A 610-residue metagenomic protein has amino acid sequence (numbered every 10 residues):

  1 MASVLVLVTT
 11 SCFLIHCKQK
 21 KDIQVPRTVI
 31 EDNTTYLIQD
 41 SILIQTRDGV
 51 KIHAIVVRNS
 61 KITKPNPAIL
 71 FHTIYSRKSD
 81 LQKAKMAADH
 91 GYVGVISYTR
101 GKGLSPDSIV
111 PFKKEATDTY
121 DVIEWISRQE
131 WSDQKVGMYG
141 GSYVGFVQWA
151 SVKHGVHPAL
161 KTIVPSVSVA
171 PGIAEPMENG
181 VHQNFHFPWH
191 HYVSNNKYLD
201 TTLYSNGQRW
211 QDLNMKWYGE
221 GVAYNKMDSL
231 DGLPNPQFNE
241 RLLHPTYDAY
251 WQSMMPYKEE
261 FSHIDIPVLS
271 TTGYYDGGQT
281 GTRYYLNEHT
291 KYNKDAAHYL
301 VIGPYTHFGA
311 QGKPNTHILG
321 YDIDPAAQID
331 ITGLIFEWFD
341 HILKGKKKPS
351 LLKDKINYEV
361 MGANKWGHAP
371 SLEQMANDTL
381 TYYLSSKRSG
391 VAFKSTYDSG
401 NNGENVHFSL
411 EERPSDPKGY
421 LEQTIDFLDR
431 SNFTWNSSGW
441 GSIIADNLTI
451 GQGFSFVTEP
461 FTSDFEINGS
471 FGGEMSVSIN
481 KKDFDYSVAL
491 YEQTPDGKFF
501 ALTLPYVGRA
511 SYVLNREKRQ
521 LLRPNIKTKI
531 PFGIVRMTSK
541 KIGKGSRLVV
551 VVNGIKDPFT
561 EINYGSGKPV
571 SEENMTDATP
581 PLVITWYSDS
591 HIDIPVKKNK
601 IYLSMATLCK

Functional and structural regions predicted by a protein language model:
P26-I62, F461-S463: N-terminal cap/lid segment of alpha/beta-hydrolase-fold proteins
V50-I52, S60-A68, S132, H263-I264: Proline/glycine-enriched tight loop/beta-turn segments at coil->beta junctions that connect or precede beta-strands
I55, K64-I74, L548: Short beta-strand element of the alpha/beta-hydrolase
S60-P65, S108-E115, D121-S142: Gly/Ser-rich "nucleophile elbow"/oxyanion-hole loop immediately N-terminal to the catalytic nucleophile in hydrolases
S79-V95, N287: Short amphipathic alpha-helix adjacent to the substrate-entry channel of hydrolases
D89, V152-S262: Accessory cap/linker subdomain of secreted extracellular hydrolases
Y218, H317-K610: C-terminal, loop-rich substrate-recognition/catalytic regions characterized by aromatic stacking residues
I264, S270-T272: Short beta-strand/loop motif that positions the catalytic acidic residue of the alpha/beta-hydrolase fold
